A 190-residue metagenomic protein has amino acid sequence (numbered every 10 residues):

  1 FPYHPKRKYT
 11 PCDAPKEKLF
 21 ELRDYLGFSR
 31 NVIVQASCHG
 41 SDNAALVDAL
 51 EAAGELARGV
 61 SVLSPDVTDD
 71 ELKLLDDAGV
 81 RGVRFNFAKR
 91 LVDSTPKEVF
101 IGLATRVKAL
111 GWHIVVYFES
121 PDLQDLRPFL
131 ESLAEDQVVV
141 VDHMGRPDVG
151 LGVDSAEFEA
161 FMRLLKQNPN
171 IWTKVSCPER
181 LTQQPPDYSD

Functional and structural regions predicted by a protein language model:
F1-S37, S41: An N-terminally biased module of ancient metal coordination in phosphate/nucleic-acid-related enzymes
D13-L22, D66-L75, E98-F100, E157-F158: Short, acidic/polar
R23, L46, L75, V83 (+3 more regions): Conserved, mostly hydrophobic/aromatic
L26-V67: Metal-cofactor-binding active-site regions of metalloenzymes
R30-V34, A57-S61, R81-F85, I114-V116 (+2 more regions): Hydrophobic faces of well-ordered beta-strands that scaffold small-molecule active sites in alpha/beta enzyme cores
S37-G40, L63-T68, A88-K89, F118-L123 (+1 more regions): Short beta->alpha connector loops
T68-Y117: Hydrophobic alpha-helical segments and helix pairs
P96-D190: Catalytic pocket-lining loop regions of alpha/beta-barrel enzymes, especially the amidohydrolase/enolase/GH5 lineages
